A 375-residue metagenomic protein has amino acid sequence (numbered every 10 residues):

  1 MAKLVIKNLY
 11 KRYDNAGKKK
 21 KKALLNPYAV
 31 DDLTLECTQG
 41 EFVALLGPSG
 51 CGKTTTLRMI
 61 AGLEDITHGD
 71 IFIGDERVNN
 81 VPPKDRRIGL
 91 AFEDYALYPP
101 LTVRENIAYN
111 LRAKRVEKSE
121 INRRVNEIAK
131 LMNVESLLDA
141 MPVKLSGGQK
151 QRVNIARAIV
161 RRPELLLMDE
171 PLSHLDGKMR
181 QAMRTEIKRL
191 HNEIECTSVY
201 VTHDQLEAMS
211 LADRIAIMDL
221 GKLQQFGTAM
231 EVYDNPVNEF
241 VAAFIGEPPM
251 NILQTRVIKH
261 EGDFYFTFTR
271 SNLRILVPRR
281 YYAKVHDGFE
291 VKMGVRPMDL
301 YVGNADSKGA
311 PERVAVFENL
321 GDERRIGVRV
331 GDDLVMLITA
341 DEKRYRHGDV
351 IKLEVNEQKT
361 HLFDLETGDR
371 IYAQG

Functional and structural regions predicted by a protein language model:
V5, E36, F72, K352-E354: ABC ATPase nucleotide-binding domain
L46-P48: The feature captures the beta-strand-to-loop junction immediately N-terminal to the Walker
A61: Helix-to-loop junction immediately C-terminal to a conserved catalytic motif
T67-D70, L220, T360: Conserved coupling/switch loops of ABC nucleotide-binding domains, chiefly the family-specific signature
G69-R77: Conserved ABC transporter NBD signature motif
P83-G89, E93-F240, F244: ABC ATPase nucleotide-binding domains
K259-G375: Non-catalytic connector elements of ABC transporters
